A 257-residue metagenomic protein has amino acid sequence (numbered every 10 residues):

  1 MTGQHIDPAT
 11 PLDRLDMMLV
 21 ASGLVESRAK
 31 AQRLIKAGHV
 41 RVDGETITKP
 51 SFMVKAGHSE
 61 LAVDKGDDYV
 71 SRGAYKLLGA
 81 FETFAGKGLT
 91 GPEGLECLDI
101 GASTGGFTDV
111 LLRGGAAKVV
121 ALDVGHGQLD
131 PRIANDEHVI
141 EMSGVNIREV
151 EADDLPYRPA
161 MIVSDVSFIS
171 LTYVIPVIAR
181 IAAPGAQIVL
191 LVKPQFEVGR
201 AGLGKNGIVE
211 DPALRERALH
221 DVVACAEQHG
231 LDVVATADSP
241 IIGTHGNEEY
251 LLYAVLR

Functional and structural regions predicted by a protein language model:
T2-H58: A basic, amphipathic helix-loop patch mediating RNA/tRNA/ribosome contacts
V40, A117-V120: Short beta-strand element of Class I
P92-S103: Conserved class I S-adenosyl-L-methionine
V110-K118: Conserved S-adenosyl-L-methionine
V120-Y173: S-adenosyl-L-methionine
T172-Q187: A short glycine-rich, Lys/Arg-flanked "PGG" loop and its adjoining helix->strand segment in the class I
G185-V198: Conserved beta-strand signature within the Rossmann-like core of class I S-adenosyl-L-methionine
I241-R257: Core SAM-dependent methyltransferase catalytic element
